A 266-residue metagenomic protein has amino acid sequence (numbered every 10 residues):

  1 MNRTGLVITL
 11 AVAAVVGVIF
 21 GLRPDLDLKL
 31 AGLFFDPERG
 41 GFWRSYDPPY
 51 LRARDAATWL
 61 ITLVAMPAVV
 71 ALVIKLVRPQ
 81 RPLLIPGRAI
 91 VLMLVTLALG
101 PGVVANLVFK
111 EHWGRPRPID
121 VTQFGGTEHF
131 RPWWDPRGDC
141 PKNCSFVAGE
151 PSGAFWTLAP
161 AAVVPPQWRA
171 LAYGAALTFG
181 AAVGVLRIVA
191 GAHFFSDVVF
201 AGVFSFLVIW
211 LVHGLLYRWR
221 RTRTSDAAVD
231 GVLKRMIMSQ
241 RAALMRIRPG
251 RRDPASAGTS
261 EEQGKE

Functional and structural regions predicted by a protein language model:
M1-V70, K110-R117, T122, T127-H129: N-terminal transmembrane-helix/juxtamembrane module of multi-pass inner/ER membrane proteins
N2-L10, F130-G250: Membrane-embedded catalytic cores of phosphoryl/pyrophosphoryl-handling enzymes
V16-I19, A98-V103, T178-I188: Aromatic-anchored segments of alpha-helical transmembrane domains
I19-F20, D27, M66-V73, L99 (+2 more regions): Alpha-helical membrane-inserting segments
L22-R23, V70-P82, A162-W168, L211-Y217: Structural signal for the C-terminal ends of transmembrane alpha-helices and the immediately following loop
I74-H112, Y173: Interfacial segments of alpha-helical transmembrane regions
V77-P82, L107-V108, H112-R117, W168 (+2 more regions): Membrane-interfacial segments
I247-E266: Long, low-complexity, intrinsically disordered segments
